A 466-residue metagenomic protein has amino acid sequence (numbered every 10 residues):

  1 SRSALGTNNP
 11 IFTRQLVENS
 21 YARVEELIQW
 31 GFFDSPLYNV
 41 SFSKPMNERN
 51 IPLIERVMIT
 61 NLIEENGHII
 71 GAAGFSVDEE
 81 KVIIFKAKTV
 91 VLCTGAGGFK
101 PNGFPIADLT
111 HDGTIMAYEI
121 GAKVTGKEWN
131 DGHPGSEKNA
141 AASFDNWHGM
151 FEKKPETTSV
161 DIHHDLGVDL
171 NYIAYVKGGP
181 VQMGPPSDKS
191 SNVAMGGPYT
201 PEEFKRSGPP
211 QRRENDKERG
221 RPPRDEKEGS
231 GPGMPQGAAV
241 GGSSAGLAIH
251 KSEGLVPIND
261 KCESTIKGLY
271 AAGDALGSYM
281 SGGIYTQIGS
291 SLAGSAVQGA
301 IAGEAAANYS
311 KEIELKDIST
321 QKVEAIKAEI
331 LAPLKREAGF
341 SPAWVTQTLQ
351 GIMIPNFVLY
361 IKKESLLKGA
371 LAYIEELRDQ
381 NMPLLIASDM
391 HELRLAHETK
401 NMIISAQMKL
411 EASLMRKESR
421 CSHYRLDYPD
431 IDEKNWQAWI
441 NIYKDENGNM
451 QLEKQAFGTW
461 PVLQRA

Functional and structural regions predicted by a protein language model:
S1-D78, C93, G97-K100, T125-R219 (+1 more regions): Conserved N-terminal/central alpha/beta ligand/cofactor-binding core
F12, E26, E65-N66, E128 (+6 more regions): Glycine- and aromatic-enriched mobile tails/lids
L27, G113-A117, C262: Structural element of the ATP-grasp superfamily
E79-T89, S264-I266: Core beta-strand elements of the Rossmann-like FAD/NAD(P) dinucleotide-binding domain in flavoenzyme oxidoreductases
V82, K100-P101, Y279: Glycine/Thr-rich phosphate-binding loops of Rossmann-like dinucleotide-binding domains
T89-A142, Y285-A305: Glycine-rich loop(s) and the adjacent beta-strand/alpha-helix scaffold that form part
V91, H133, G229-A239, I249 (+2 more regions): Short, positively charged
R213-N215, E226-L269: FAD/FMN-dependent oxidoreductases across multiple families
